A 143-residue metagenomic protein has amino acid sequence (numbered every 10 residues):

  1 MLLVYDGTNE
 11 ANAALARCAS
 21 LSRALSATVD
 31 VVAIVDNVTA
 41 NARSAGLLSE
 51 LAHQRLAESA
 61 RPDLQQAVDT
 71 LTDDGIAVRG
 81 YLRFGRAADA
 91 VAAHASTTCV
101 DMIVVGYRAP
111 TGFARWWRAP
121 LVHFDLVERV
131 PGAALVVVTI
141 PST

Functional and structural regions predicted by a protein language model:
M1-A13, M102, F124-T143: Intrinsically disordered or low-complexity boundary/linker segments at protein termini and domain junctions
M1-L47: Small/aliphatic-rich secondary-structure junction motif
S26-V31, A77-R79, A134: Residues at the starts of beta-strands that form the adenosine-phosphate
A33, G106-R108, I140: Short secondary-structure boundary segments
S49-P62: A short acidic, glycine-rich active-site loop that binds or catalyzes chemistry on phosphate/adenosine moieties
D69-I103, S142-T143: Structural beta-alpha unit
V105-E128: Glycine-rich, Arg-bearing micro-motifs that act as flexible, cationic patches
